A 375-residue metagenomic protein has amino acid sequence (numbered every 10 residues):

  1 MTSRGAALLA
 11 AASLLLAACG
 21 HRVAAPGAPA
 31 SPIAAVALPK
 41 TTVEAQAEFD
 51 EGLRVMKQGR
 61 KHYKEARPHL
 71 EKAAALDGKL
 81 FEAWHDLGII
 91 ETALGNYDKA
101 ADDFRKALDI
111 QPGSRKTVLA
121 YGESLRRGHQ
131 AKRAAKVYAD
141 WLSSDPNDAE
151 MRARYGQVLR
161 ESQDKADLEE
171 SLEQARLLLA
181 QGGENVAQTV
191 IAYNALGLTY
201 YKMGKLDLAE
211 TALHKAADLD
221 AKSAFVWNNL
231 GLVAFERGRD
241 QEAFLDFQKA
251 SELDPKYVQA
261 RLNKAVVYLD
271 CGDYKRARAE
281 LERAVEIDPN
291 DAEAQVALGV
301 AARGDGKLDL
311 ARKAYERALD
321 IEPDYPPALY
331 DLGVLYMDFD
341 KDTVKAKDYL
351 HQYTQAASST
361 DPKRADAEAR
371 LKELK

Functional and structural regions predicted by a protein language model:
G20-V23: Bacterial signal peptide processing site
T41-L76, A93, D164, I191 (+2 more regions): Alpha-helical segment of the N-proximal tetratricopeptide repeat
L53, I89, E123, Q157 (+5 more regions): Residue-level recognition of tetratricopeptide repeat
M56-Q58, H85, T92, R126 (+8 more regions): Position-specific recognition of the canonical hydrophobic site in helix A of tetratricopeptide repeat
R60-K72, A93-K106, G128-D140, Q163-L177 (+5 more regions): Structural signature of tandem alpha-helical TPR/SEL1-like repeats, specifically the intra-repeat loop/turn
L76, I110, S144-D145, Q181-N185 (+5 more regions): Structural marker of alpha-solenoid helical repeat scaffolds
